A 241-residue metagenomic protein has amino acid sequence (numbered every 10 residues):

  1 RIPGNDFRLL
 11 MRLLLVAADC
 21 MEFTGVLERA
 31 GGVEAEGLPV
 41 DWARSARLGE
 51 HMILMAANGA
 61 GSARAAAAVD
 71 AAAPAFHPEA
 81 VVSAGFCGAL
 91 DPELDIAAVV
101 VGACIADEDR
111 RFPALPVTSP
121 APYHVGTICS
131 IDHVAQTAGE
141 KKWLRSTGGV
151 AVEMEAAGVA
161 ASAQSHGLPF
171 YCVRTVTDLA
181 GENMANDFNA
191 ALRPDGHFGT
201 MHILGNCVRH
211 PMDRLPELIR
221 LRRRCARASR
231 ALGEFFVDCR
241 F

Functional and structural regions predicted by a protein language model:
R1-L10: N-terminal amphipathic/basic-hydrophobic helices that include classical n-h-c signal peptides and signal-anchor
I2-P3, V26, V159: Short amphipathic alpha-helical "recognition" segments used for binding
G4, A17-C20, A151: Intrinsically disordered, low-complexity regulatory regions of eukaryotic regulatory proteins
M11-A30, V99: Short, conserved "active-site rim" segments that organize catalytic pockets and cofactor/ligand binding
L13, G37-F241: Glycine-rich phosphate- or other oxyanion-binding loops that anchor nucleotides, phosphorylated ligands
A18, F23-T24, E34-L38, R64: Short linear S-[DN]-x-LW-Φ motif typified by the pepsin-like aspartic protease active-site region
A30-G32, A71-A72: Short, solvent-exposed amphipathic alpha-helical segments in soluble enzyme and RNA/protein-processing domains
